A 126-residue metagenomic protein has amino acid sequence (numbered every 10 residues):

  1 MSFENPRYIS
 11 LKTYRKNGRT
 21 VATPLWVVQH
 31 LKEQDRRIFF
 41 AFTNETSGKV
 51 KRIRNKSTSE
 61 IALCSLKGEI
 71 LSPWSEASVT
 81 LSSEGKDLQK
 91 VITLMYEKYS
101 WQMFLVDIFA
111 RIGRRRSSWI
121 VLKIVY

Functional and structural regions predicted by a protein language model:
M1-L11, V91, I124-Y126: Charge-dense, helix-prone N-terminal extensions
F3, F39-F42, F104, F109: Phenylalanine-focused residue identity feature
E4, T20, R115-S117: Short, surface-exposed loop/turn motifs at beta-strand boundaries within globular domains
P6-E45, I61-L63, S72-S75: Short beta-strand segments
T46-I112, S118-V121, V125: Short, structured beta-strand-loop surface elements
